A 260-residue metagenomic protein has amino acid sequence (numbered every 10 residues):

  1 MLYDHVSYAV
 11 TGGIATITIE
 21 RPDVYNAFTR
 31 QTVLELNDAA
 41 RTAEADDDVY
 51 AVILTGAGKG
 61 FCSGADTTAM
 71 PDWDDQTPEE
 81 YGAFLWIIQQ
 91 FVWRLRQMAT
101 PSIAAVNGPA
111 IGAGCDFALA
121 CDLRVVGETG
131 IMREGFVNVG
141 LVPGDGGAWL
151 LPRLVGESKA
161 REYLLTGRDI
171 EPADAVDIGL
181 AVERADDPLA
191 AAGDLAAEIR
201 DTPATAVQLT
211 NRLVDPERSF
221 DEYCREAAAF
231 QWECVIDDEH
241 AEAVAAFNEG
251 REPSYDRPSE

Functional and structural regions predicted by a protein language model:
M1-T16, E20, T166-I199, Q208-R218 (+2 more regions): Amphipathic alpha-helical segments at domain termini/boundaries
M1-T55, W93: Conserved CoA-thioester-binding segment of acyl-CoA-metabolizing enzymes
V6, R94-A204, D237: Crotonase-fold acyl-CoA enzyme core
Q31, E35, I87, R94 (+5 more regions): Charged catalytic carboxylate motif
V33, K59, W73, E80-G82 (+3 more regions): Localized chelating/binding microdomains that coordinate divalent metal ions or stabilize phosphate-bearing
A40, F61, M98, M132 (+3 more regions): Conserved hydrophobic/aromatic "anchor" residues that stabilize well-ordered secondary structure elements
D48, G56-R94, A110: Glycine- (often His-adjacent) and acidic-residue-rich active-site loop that binds/positions the CoA thioester
L54, D66, F117-A118, A175 (+1 more regions): Hydrophobic/aromatic residues within transmembrane alpha-helices of multi-pass small-molecule transporters
